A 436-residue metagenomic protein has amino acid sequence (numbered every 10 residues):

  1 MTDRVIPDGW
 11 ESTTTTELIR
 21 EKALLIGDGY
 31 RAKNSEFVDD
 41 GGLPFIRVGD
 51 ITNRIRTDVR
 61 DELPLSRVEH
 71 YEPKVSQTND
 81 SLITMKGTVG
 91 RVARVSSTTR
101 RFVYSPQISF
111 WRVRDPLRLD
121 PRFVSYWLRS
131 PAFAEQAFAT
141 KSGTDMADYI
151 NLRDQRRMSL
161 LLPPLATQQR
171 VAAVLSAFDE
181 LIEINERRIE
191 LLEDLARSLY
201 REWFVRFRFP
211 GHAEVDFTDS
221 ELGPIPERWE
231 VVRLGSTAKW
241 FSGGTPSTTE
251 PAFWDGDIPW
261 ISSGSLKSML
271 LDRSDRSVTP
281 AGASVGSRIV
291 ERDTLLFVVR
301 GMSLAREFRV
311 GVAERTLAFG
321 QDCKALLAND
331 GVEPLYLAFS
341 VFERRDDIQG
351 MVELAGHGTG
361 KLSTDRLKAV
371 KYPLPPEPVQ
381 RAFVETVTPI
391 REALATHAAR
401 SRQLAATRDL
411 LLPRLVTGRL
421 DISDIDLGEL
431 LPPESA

Functional and structural regions predicted by a protein language model:
M1-D28, S159-T245, A369, P373 (+3 more regions): Non-catalytic DNA-recognition/assembly elements of restriction-modification systems
T13-E36, G49-S81, F217-D219, V232-E250 (+4 more regions): Sequence-specific dsDNA recognition surfaces
P44-R47, L82-T84, W260-S262, V290 (+1 more regions): Short hydrophobic-aromatic micro-motifs
I51, T88-V89, S109, P116 (+7 more regions): Short, glycine-/Ser/Thr-/acidic-enriched flexible segments
T52-L63, S81-S105, E135-A139, L266-S277 (+3 more regions): Short, ligand-facing micro-motifs at secondary-structure edges
R101-S109, R122, S142-Q169, T316-K324 (+1 more regions): A short glycine-rich beta-alpha junction/loop motif
P116-R122, G331-Y336, P378-R381: Short, conserved charged micro-motifs
R122-D154, V332-A369, L430-A436: Short, positively charged
